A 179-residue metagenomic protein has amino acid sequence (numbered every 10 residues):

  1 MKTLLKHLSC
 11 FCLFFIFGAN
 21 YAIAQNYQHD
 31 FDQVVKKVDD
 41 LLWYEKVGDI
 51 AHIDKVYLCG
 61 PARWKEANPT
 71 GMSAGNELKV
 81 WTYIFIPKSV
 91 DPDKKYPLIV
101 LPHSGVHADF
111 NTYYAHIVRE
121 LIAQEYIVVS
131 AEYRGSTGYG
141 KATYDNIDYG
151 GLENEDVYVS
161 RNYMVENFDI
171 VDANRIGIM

Functional and structural regions predicted by a protein language model:
M1-N26: Bacterial Sec-dependent N-terminal signal peptides
L4-L8, F31, D156, N167: Extended hydrophobic/Leu-rich segments
S9, D39-L42, I147: Generic secondary-structure transition motif, activating predominantly at the C-termini of alpha-helices
F14, Y21, D32-K36, I84 (+1 more regions): Residue-level marker of intrinsically disordered, low-complexity segments enriched for small/polar residues
A24-T70: An N-terminal hydrophobic leader/cap segment in hydrolases
I50-V80, F85-N174, M179: Cap/lid segment of the alpha/beta-hydrolase catalytic domain
